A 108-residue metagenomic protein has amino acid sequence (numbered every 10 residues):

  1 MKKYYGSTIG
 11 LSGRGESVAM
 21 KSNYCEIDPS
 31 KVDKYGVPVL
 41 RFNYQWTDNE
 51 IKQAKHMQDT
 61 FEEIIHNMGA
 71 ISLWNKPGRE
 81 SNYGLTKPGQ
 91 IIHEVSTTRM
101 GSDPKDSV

Functional and structural regions predicted by a protein language model:
K2-S22, V37-W46, K52-V108: A glycine-rich dinucleotide-binding beta-alpha-beta segment and adjacent secondary-structure elements that constitute
S30-D33: Short connector loops/turns at beta-strand edges and beta->alpha or beta->beta junctions
